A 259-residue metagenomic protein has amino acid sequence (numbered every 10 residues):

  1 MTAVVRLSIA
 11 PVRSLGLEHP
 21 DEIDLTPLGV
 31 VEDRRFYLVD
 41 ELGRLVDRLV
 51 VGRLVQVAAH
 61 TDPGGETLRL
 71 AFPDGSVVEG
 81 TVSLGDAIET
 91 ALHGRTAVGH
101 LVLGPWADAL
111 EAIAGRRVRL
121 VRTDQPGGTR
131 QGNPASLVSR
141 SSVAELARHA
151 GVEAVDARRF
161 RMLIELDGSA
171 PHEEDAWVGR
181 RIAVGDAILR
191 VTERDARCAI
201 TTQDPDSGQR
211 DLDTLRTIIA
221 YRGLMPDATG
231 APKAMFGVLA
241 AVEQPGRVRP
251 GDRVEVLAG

Functional and structural regions predicted by a protein language model:
M1-G259: Metal-cofactor-dependent catalytic cores
